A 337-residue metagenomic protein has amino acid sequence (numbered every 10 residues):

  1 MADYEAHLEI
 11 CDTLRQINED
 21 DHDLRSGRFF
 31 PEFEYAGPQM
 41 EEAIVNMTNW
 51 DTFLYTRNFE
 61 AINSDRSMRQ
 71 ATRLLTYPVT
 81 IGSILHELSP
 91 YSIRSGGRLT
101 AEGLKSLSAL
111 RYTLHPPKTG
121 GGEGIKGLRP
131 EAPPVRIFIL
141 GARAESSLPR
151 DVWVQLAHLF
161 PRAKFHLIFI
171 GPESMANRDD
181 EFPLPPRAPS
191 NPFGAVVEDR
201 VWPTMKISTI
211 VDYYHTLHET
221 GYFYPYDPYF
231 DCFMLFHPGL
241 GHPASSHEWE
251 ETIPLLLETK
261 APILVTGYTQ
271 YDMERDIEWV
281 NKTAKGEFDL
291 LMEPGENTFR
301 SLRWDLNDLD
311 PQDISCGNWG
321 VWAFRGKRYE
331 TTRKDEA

Functional and structural regions predicted by a protein language model:
M1-A2: BZIP DNA-binding basic region
E5-C232, F236: Positively charged, amphipathic N-terminal segments that serve as targeting/anchoring signals
A176, D180-A337: Domain-level detector for long C-terminal conserved domains
